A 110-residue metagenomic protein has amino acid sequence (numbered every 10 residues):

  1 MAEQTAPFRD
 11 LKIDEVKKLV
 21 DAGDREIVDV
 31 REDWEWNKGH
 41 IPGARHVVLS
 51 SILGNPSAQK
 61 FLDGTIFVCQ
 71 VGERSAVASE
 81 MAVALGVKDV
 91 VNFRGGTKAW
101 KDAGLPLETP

Functional and structural regions predicted by a protein language model:
M1-E26, D33-T65, E73-P110: Rhodanese-like catalytic fold shared by cysteine-dependent sulfurtransferases and DSP/PTP-type phosphatases
V68: Short, surface-exposed ligand- or partner-binding patches at beta-edge/loop junctions that are enriched in aromatics
